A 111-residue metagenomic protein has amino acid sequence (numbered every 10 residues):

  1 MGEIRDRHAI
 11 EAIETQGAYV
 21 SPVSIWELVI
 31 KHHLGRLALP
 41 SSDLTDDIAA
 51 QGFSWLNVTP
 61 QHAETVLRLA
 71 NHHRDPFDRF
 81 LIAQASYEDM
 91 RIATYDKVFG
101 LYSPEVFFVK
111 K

Functional and structural regions predicted by a protein language model:
M1-V20, L34-D46, K110-K111: Short, well-structured N-terminal submotif of metal-dependent ribonuclease cores
T15-A18, A50-S54, Y87-R91: Short active-site oxyanion
V20-P22, N57, T94: Hydrophobic residues in well-ordered beta-strands that form the structural core
S24-I25, H62, L81, V98-F99: Alpha-helix capping/helix-boundary segments
L44-H72: Acidic catalytic patch
F77: Acidic donor-binding loop at a coil-to-helix junction in glycosyltransferase catalytic cores that engages
I82-K111: Acidic, PIN/NYN-like endoribonuclease modules and their adjacent C-terminal/linker elements
